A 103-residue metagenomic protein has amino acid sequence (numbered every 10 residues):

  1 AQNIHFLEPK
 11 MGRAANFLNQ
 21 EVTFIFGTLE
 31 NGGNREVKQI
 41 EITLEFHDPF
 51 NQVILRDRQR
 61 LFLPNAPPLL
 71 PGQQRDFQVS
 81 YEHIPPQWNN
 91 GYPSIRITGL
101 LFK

Functional and structural regions predicted by a protein language model:
A1-V22, F26: Low-complexity, acidic Ser/Thr/Pro/Gly-rich terminal tails and inter-domain linkers that flank the onset of structured
L18-Q20, R35-V37, L70-G72: Short coil/turn motifs at beta-sheet boundaries
T23-I25, I40, R75: Hydrophobic core residues within well-ordered beta-strands of beta-rich domains
G27, Y92-T98: A beta-hairpin/wing motif
L29-G33: Asparagine-centered strand-capping/turn motif at beta-strand->loop junctions
E36-Q39, I54: Short acidic/proline- and small/hydrophobic-mixed sequence motifs that coincide with surface turns and coil-to-beta
E41-L44, Q59: Hydrophobic beta-strand segments
D48-Y92, L101-K103: Short, solvent-exposed, Trp/other aromatic-anchored flexible loops in extracytoplasmic proteins
